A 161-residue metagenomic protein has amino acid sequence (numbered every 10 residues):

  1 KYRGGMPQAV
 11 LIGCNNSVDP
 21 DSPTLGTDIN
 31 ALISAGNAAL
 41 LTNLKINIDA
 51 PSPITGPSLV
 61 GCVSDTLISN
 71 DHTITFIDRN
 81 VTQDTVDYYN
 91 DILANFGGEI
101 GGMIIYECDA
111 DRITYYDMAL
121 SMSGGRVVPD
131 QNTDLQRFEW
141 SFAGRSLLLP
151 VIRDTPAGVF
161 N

Functional and structural regions predicted by a protein language model:
K1-T75, L120-T133: Solvent-exposed edge beta-strands and adjacent loop segments that serve as assembly or binding interfaces
C14-S17, P51, R79-Q83, C108-D111 (+1 more regions): Generic structural motif
T24-A35, T42, D87-A94, W140 (+1 more regions): Polar/charged alpha-helical tracts
I54-G61, D87-D91, V128, V151-A157: Generic detector of ordered, mature protein regions
C62-D84, T133-L149: Oligomerization/assembly interface segments of phage tail-like spikes and tubes
S64, A94, G158-F160: Generic alpha-helical propensity signal that fires on short helical segments and nearby coil/disordered stretches
V86-Y115: Short, acidic/charged, Gly/Pro-enriched secondary-structure junctions
T114-N161: Mixed-charge, glycine-accented linear interaction segment located at domain edges/termini
